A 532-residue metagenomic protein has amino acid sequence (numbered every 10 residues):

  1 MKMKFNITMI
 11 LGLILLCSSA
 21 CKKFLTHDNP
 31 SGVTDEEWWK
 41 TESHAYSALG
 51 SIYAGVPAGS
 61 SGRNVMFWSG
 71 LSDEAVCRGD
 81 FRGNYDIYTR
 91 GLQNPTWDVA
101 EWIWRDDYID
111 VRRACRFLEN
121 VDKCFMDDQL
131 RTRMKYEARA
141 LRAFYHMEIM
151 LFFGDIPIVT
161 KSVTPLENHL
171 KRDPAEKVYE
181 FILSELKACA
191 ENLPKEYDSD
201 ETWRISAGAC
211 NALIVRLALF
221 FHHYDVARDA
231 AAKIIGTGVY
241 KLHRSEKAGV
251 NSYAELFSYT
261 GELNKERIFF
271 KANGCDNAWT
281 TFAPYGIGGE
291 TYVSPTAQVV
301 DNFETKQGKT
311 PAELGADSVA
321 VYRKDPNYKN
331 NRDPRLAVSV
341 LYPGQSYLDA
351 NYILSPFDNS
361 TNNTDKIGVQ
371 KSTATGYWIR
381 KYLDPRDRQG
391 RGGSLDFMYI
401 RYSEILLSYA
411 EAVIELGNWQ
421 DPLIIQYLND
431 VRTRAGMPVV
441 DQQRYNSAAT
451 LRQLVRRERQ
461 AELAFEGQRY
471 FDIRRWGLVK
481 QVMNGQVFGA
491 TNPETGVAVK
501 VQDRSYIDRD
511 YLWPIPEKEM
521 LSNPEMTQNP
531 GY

Functional and structural regions predicted by a protein language model:
M1-P30: Bacterial Sec-dependent N-terminal signal peptides
A20, C77, N94, D107-D110 (+6 more regions): Long, intrinsically disordered, low-complexity segments
K22-N84, I156, Y179, K187-A188 (+2 more regions): An aromatic- and glycine-enriched ligand-binding surface/loop that stacks and positions planar moieties
T41-S60, F81-F153, E167-E180, L186-S199 (+5 more regions): Conserved, well-structured interaction surfaces
D333-V431: C-terminal substrate/ligand-recognition segments
